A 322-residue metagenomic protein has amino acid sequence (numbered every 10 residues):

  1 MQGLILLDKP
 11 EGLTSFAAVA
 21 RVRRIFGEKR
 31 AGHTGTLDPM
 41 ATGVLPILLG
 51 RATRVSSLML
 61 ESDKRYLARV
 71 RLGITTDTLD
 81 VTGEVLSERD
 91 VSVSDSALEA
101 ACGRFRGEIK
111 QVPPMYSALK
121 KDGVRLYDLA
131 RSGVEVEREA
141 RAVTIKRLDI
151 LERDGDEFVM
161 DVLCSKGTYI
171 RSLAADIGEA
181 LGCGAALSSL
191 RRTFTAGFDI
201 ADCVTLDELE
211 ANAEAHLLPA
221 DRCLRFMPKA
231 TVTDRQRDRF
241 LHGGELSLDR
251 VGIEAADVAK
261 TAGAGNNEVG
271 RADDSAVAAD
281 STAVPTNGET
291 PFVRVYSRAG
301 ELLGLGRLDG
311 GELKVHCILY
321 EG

Functional and structural regions predicted by a protein language model:
M1-D202, G304-G306: RNA pseudouridine synthases
M1-G12, F16-H33, L37, A41-T42 (+3 more regions): Accessory RNA 3′-end/elbow-binding domains used by RNA modification enzymes
